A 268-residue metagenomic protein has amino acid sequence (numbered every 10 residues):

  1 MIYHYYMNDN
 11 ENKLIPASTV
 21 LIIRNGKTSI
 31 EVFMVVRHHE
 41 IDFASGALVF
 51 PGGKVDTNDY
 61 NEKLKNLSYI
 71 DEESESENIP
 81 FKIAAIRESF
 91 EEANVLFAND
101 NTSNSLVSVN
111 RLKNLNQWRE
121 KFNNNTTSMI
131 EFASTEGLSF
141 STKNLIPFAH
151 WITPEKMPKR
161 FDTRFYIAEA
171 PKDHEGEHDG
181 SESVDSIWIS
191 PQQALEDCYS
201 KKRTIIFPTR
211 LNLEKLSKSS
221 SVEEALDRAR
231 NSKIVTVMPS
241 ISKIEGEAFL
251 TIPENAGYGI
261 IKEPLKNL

Functional and structural regions predicted by a protein language model:
M1-L268: N-terminal leader/linker segments that precede catalytic domains of diphosphate-processing enzymes
